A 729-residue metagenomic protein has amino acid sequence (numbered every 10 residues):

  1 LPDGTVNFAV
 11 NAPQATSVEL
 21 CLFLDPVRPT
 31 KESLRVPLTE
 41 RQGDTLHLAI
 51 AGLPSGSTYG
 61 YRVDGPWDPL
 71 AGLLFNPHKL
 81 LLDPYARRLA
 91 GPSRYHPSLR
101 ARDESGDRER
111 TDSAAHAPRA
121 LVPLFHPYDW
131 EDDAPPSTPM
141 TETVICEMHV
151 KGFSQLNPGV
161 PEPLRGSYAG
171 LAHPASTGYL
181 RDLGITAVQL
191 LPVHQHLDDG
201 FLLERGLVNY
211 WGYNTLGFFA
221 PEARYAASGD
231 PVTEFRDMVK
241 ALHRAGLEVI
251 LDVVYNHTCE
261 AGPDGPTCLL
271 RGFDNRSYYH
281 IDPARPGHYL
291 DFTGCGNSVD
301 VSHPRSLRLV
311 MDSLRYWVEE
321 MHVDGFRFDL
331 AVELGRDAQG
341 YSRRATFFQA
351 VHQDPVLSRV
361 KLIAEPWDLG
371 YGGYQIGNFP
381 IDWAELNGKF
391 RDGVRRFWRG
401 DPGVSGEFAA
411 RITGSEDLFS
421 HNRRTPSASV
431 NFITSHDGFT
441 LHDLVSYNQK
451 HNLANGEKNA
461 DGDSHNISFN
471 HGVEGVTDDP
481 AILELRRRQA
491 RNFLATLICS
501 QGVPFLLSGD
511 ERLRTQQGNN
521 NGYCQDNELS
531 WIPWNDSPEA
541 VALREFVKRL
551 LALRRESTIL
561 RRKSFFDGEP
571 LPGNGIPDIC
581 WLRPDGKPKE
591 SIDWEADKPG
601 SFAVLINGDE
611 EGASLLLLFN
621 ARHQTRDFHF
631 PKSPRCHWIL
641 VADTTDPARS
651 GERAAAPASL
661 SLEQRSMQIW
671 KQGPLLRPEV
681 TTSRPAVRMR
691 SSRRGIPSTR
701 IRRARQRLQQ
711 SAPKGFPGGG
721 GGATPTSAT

Functional and structural regions predicted by a protein language model:
L1-C146, K151, E162, Y168 (+6 more regions): Carbohydrate-interacting/catalytic domains
A12-Q14, E40, G52-P54, G65 (+20 more regions): Short, flexible loop/turn elements at secondary-structure junctions
V63-E131, G200-V208, N214, A245 (+3 more regions): Core domains of carbohydrate- and sulfate-ester-processing enzymes
V144-C146, V188, V249-L251, F326 (+2 more regions): Hydrophobic faces of well-ordered beta-strands that scaffold small-molecule active sites in alpha/beta enzyme cores
H149-H322, L330-Q353, G373, L418: Substrate-binding/active-site clefts of carbohydrate-active enzymes
R224, G296-V299, F328-E333, H471-A481 (+1 more regions): Glycine- and acidic
H322, D337, R343-S508, L513 (+7 more regions): Conserved alpha/beta catalytic core and glycan-binding cleft of carbohydrate-active enzymes
